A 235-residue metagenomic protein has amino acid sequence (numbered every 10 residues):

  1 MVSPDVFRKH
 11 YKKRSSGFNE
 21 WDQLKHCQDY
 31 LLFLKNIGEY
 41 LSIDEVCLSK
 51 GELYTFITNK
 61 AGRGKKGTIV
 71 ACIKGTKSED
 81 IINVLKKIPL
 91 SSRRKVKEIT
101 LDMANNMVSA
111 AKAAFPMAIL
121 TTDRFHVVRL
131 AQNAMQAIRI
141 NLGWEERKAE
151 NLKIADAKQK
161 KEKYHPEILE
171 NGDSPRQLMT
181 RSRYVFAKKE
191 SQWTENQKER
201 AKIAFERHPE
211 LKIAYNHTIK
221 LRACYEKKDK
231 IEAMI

Functional and structural regions predicted by a protein language model:
D5, K9-E98, N105-A110: RNase H-like nuclease fold core
Y11-S15, I140-G143, K160-I168: Short, charged low-complexity intrinsically disordered segments located at boundaries of structured domains
K50-E52, K60-K66, I82-K86, S91-M117 (+2 more regions): Acidic/histidine-rich catalytic cores and adjacent linkers of DNA breakage/strand-transfer/modification proteins
I57-T58, A113-A118, M135-I140: Short secondary-structure boundary/capping segments
V127-N151: Short alpha-helix plus adjacent loop in nuclease-associated cores
